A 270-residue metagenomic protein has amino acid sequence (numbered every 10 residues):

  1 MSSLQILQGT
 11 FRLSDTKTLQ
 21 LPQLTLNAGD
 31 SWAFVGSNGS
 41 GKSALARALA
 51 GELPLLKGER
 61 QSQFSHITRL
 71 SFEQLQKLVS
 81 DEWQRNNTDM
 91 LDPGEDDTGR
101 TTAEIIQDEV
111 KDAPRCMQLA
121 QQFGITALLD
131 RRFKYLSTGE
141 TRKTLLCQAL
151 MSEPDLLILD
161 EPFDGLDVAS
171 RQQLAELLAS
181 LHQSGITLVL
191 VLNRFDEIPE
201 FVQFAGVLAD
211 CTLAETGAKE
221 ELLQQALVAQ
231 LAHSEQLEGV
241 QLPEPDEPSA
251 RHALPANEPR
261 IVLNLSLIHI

Functional and structural regions predicted by a protein language model:
A46-V110: ABC ATPase nucleotide-binding domain signature region
D112-L128: Conserved ABC ATPase "signature" region
R132-L136: Conserved ABC ATPase signature
E161-P162: Walker B catalytic motif
V191-N193: H-loop/switch region of ABC-family ATPase nucleotide-binding domains
T212-Q236: Conserved beta-strand-loop-alpha-helix hinge in the C-terminal portion of ABC ATPase nucleotide-binding domains
I268-I270: Conserved small/polar residues in nucleotide/adenosyl-binding loops
